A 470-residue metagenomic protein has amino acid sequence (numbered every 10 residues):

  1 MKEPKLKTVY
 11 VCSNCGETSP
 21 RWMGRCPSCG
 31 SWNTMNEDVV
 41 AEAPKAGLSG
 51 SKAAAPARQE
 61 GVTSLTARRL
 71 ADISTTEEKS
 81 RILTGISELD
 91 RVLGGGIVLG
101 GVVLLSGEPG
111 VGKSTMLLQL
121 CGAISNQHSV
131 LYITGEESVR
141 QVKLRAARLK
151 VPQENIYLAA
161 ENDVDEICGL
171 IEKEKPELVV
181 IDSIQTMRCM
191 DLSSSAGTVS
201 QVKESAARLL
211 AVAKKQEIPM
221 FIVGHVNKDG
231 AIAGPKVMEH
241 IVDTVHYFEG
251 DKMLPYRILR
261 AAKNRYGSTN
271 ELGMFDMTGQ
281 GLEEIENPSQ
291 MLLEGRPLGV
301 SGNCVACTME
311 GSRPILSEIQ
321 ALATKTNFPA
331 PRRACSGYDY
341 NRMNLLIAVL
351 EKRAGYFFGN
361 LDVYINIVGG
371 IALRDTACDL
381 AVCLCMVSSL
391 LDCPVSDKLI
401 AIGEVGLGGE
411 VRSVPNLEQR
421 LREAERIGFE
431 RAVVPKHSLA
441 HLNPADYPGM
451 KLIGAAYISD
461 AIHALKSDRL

Functional and structural regions predicted by a protein language model:
P4-N14, T18-R91, V98-S106, V111-G122 (+6 more regions): Peripheral, non-AAA+ core regions of ATP-driven protein-machinery
V130-T134: Conserved RecA-like ASCE P-loop NTPase motor core of nucleic-acid helicases/translocases
G135-Q141: Conserved Walker A/P-loop ATP-binding site and its immediately adjacent core in helicase/helicase-like ATPase domains
